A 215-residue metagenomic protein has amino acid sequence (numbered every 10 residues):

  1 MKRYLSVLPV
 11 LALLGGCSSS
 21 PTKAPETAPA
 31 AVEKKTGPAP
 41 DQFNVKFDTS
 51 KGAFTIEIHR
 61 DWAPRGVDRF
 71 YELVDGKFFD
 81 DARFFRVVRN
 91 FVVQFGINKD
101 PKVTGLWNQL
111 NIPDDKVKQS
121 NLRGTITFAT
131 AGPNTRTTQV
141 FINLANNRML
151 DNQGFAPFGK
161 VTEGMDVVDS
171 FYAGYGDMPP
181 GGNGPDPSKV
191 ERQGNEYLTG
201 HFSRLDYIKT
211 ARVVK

Functional and structural regions predicted by a protein language model:
M1-G15: Sec-dependent bacterial lipoprotein signal peptides
C17-K215: Cyclophilin-like peptidyl-prolyl cis-trans isomerases
